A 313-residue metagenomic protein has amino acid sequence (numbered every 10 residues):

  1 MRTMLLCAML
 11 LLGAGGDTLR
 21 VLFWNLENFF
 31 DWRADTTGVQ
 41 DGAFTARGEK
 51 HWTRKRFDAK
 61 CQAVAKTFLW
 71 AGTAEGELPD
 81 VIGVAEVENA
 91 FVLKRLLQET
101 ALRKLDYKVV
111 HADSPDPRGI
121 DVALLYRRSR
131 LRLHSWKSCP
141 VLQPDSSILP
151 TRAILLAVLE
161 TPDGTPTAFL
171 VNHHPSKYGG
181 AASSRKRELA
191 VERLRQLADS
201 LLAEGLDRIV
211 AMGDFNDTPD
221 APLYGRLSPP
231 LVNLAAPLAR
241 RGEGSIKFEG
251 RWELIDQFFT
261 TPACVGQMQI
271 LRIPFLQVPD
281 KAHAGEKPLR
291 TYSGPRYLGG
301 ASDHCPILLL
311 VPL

Functional and structural regions predicted by a protein language model:
R2-T18: Bacterial Sec-dependent signal peptides at the C-terminal "C-region" and cleavage site
A14-T100, V110-P115, I120, V191-E192 (+3 more regions): N-terminal, active-site-proximal structural segment of metallo-dependent hydrolase catalytic domains
R20-N28, E49, S135-K137, P166-S176: Active-site-proximal beta-strand elements of phosphoester/diester hydrolases
A46-F57, L78-V84, H111-A112, Q143-D145 (+5 more regions): Second-shell loop/turn segments in exported
V81-P166: Structured beta-strand-rich core segments of catalytic domains in phosphoester-bond hydrolases
N89-F91, P117-G119, K177-G179, N216-P222 (+1 more regions): Active-site environment of divalent metal-dependent phosphoester hydrolases
H111, L155-L238: Extracytoplasmic, non-cytosolic globular domains
L149, Q196-I209, D217-L313: Metal-dependent phosphoester-hydrolase catalytic domains
